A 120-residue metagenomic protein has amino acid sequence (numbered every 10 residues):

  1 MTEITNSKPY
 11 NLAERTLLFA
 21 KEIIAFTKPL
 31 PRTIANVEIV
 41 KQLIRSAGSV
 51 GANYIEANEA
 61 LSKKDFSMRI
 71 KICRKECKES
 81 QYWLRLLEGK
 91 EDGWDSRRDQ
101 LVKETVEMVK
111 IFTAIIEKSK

Functional and structural regions predicted by a protein language model:
M1-K120: Amphipathic alpha-helical assembly/interaction segments
